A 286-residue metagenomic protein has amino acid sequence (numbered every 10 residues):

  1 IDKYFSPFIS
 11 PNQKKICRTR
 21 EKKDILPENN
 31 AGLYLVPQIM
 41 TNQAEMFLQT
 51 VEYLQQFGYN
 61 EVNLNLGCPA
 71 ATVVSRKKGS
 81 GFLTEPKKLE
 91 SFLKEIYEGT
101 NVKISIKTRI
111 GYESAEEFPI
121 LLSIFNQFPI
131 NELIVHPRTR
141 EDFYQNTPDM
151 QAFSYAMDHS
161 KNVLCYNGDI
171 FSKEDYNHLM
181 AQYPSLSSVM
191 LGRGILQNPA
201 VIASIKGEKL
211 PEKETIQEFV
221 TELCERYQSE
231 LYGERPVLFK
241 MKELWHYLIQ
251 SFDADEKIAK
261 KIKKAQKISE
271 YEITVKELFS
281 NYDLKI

Functional and structural regions predicted by a protein language model:
I1-I286: Flavin-dependent oxidoreductase catalytic cores
